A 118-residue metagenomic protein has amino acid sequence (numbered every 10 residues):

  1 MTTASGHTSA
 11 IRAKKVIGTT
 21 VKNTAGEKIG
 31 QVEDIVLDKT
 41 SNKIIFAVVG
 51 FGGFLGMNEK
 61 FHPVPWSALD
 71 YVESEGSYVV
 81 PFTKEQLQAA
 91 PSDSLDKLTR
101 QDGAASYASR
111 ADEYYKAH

Functional and structural regions predicted by a protein language model:
M1-H118: Peripheral interaction segments used for macromolecular assembly
